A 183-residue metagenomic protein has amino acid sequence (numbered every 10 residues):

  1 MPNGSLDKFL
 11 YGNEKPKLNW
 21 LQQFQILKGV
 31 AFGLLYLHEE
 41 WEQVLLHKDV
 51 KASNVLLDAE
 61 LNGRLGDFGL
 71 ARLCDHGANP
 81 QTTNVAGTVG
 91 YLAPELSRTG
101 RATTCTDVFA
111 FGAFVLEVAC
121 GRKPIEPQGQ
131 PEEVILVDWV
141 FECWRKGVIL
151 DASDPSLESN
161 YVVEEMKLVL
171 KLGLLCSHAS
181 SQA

Functional and structural regions predicted by a protein language model:
M1-A183: Conserved eukaryotic protein kinase-like
